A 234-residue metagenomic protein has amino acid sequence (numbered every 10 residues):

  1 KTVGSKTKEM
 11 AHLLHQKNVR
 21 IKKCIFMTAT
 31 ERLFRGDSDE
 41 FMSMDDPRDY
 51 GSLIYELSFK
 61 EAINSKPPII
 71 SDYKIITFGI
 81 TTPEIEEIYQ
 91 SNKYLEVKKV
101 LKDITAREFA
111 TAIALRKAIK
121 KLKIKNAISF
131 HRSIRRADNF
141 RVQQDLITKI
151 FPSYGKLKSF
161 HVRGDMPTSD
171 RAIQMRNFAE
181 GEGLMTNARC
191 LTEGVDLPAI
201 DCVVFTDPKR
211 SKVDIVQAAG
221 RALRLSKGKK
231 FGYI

Functional and structural regions predicted by a protein language model:
V3-G4, L33-S38, E84-E87, V195-D196 (+2 more regions): Switch/connector loops and helix/strand junctions flanking conserved nucleotide-binding motifs in nucleotide-processing
V3-I70: Post-DEXD/H (motif II) to motif III coupling segment of the RecA-like Helicase ATP-binding lobe
K8, K98-A188, K209: Conserved C-terminal RecA-like helicase domain
E9-L13, E40, N139-L146, Q174 (+2 more regions): Alpha-helical scaffold elements adjacent to nucleotide-binding pockets in ATP/GTP-utilizing enzyme cores
V19-K23, Y50-S52, I69-Y73, G155-K158 (+2 more regions): Short glycine-/polar-rich loops that comprise or flank the Walker A/P-loop and associated switch/sensor motifs
M27-E31, S133, R189-C190: A short beta-strand-to-loop transition that corresponds to the Sensor-1 phosphate-sensing loop of AAA+ P-loop ATPases
G51-R135: Conserved interdomain linker/interface between the two RecA-like ATPase lobes of SF2 helicase motors
S159-I234: Conserved RecA-like P-loop NTPase helicase motor core
